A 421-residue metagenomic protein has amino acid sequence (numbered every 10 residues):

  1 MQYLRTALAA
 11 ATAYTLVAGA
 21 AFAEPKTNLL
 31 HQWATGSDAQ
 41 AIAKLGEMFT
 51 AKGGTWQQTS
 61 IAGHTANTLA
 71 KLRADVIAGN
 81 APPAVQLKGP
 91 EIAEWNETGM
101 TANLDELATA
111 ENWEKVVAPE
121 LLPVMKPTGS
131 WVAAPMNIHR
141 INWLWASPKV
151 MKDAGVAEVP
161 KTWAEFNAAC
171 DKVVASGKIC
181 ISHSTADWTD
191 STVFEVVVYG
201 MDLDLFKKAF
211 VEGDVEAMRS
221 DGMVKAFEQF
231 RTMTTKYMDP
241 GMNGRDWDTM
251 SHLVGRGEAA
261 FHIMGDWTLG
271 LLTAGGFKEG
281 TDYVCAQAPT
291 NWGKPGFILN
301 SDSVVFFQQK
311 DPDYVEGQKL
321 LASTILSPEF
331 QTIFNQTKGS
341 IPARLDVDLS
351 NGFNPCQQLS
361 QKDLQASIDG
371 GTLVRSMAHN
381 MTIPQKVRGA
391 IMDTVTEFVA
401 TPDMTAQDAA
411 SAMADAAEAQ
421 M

Functional and structural regions predicted by a protein language model:
R5-A11, F22-M100, A110-W113, E158 (+6 more regions): Conserved N-terminal structural module of periplasmic/extracytoplasmic solute-binding proteins
E24-P25, E47, A51-K52, K152-A154 (+4 more regions): Extracytoplasmic/periplasmic substrate-recognition and gating elements
A74-D75, A81-P83, W113-K149, C180 (+3 more regions): A structural signal for short loop-to-beta-strand junctions that line the ligand-binding cleft of periplasmic/secreted
G89-N142, N167, V193-E195, G280-V284: Hinge/lid segment of periplasmic solute-binding proteins
T101, E106, W267-A274, V304-Q385: Mature extracytoplasmic/periplasmic domains
S130-M136, N142, N167-V215, A259: Extracytoplasmic/periplasmic solute-binding protein
P135, E212, I298, V304 (+2 more regions): C-terminal capping/gating helix-and-loop segments adjacent to ligand/active sites or protein-protein/ligand interfaces
C170-D171, E212-N243: Glycine-centered hinge/linker elements that transmit conformational signals in sensory and ligand-binding systems
